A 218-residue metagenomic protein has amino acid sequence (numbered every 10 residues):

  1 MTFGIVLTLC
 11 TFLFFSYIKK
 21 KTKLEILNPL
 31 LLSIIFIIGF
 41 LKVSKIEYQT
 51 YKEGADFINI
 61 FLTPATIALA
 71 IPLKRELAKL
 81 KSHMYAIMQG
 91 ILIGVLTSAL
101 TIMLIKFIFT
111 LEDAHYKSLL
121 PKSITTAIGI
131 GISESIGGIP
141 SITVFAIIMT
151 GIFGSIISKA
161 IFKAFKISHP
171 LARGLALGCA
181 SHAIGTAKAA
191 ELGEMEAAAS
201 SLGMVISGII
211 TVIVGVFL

Functional and structural regions predicted by a protein language model:
M1, V43-K45, M103-H115, E134-I142 (+1 more regions): Helix-coil boundary and interhelical linker segments in multi-pass alpha-helical membrane proteins
M1-T8, F12-K74, K79-G90, G94: Helical membrane-embedded segments and adjacent short helical loop/helix-boundary regions of multi-pass membrane
M1-T8, K52-T66, E112-P121, S141-M149 (+1 more regions): Structural signature of hydrophobic alpha-helical transmembrane segments
I5-L7, L77-I102, V144-F153, G203-S207: Entry/N-cap segments of selected transmembrane alpha helices and their immediately preceding amphipathic helices
L31-V43, T63-A68, Q89-T101, L120-I130 (+2 more regions): Small-residue-rich segments of transmembrane alpha-helices in multi-pass membrane proteins, especially helix faces
Q89-G129, T150-F165: Transmembrane alpha-helices that form the ion-translocation and gating core of multi-pass ion transport proteins
H115-I142, I148-T150, A164, S168-I206: Alpha-helical membrane segments and immediately flanking helix-loop junctions that form or couple to the substrate/ion
S201-L218: Final/C-terminal transmembrane alpha-helix of multipass membrane proteins
